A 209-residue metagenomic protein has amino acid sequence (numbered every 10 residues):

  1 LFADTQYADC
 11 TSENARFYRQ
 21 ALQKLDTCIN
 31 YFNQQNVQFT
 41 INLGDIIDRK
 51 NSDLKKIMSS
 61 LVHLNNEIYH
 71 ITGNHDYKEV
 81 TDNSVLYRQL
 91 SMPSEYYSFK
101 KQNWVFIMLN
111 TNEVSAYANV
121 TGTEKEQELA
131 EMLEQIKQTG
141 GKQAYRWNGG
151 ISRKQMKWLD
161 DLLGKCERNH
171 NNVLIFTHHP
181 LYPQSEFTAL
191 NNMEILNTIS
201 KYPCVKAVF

Functional and structural regions predicted by a protein language model:
L1-C10, N103-E113, L174-F176: Active-site-proximal beta-strand elements of phosphoester/diester hydrolases
L1-K55: N-terminal active-site segment of His-dependent metallophosphoesterases
F2-A3, T40-D45, I68-N74, L174-T177 (+1 more regions): Active-site neighborhood of phospho(di)ester-bond hydrolases with catalytic His/Asp-centered motifs
A8-T11, D48-S52, N74-T81, V114-N119 (+2 more regions): Active-site environment of divalent metal-dependent phosphoester hydrolases
N14-F17, A21, N148-Q155, T188: Residue-level preference for long, well-ordered alpha-helices that form the structural scaffold of enzyme catalytic
V37, H170-N171: Short, high-confidence coil segments that cap the C-terminus of an alpha-helix and link into the following beta-strand
S52-N169, E194-C204: Extended active-site neighborhood of metal-dependent phosphoesterases/phosphodiesterases
N171-N172, L181-F209: Long, structured stretches of catalytic cores involved in phosphate-ester chemistry, encompassing
